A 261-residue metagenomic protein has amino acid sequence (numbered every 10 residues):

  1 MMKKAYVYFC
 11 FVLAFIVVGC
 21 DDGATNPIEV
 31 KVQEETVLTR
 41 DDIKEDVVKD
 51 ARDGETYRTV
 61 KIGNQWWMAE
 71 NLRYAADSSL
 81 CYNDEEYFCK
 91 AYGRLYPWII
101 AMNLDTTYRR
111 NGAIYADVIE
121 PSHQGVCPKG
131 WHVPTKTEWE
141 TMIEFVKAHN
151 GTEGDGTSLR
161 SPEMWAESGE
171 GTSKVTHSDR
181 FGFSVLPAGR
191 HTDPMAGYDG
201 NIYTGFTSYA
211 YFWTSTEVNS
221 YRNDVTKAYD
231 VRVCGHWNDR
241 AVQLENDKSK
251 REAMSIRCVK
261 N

Functional and structural regions predicted by a protein language model:
M1-A5, D21-D22: Positively charged n-region of N-terminal signal peptides that target proteins for export
Y6-A14: Sec-dependent N-terminal signal peptides
I16-G19: C-terminal motif of bacterial Sec signal peptides marking the signal peptidase cleavage site
G23-N261: Conserved positions within compact, well-structured domain cores
